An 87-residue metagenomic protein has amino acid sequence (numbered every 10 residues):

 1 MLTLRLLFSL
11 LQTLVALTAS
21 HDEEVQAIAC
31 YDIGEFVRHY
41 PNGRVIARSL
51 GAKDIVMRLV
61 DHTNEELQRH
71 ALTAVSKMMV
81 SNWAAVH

Functional and structural regions predicted by a protein language model:
M1-H87: Long amphipathic alpha-helical tracts in eukaryotic proteins
